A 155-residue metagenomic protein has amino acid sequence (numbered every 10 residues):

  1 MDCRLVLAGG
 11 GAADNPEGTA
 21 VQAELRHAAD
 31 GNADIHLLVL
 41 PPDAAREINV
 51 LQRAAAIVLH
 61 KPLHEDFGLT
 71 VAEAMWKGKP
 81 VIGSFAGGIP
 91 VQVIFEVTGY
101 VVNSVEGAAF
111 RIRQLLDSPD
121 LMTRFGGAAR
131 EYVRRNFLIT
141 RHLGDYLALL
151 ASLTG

Functional and structural regions predicted by a protein language model:
G9-G11, G18-N49: Nucleotide-activated donor-binding/catalytic signature segment of Leloir-type glycosyltransferases, i.e., the conserved
N49, F67, A72-W76, P90-V91 (+1 more regions): Short alpha-helical segment that forms part of, or immediately flanks, the ligand-binding pocket in carbohydrate-active
A56, G78, F85: A short alpha->beta transition loop at the rim of the catalytic pocket in nucleotide-sugar-dependent
L63: Aromatic "clamp/platform" in nucleotide-sugar-dependent glycosyltransferases that forms part of the donor/acceptor
P80-G83, V93, V101: Short hydrophobic beta-strand element within catalytic cores of glycosyltransferases and related nucleotide-activated
F95-E106, Q114-P119: Conserved acidic donor-binding segment of nucleotide-sugar-dependent glycosyltransferases
Q114, L121-N136, H142-A148: A short, well-ordered alpha-helix in the C-terminal region of glycosyltransferases
